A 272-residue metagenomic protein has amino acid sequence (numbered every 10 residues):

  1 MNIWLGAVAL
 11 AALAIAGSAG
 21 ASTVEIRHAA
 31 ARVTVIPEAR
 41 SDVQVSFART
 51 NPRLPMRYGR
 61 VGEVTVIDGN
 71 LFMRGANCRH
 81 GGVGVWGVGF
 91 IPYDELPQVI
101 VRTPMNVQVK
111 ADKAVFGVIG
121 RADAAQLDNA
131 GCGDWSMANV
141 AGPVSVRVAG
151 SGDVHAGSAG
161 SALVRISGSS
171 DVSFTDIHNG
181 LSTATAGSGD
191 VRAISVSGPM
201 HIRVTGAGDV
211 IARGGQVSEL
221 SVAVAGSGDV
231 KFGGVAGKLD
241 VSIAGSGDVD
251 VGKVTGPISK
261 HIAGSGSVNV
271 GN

Functional and structural regions predicted by a protein language model:
G6-A16: Bacterial N-terminal signal peptides
G17-A130, D134-V148, D153-R165, S173-D176 (+5 more regions): Acidic (Asp/Glu) and glycine-rich low-complexity loops/linkers that are typically intrinsically disordered
G157, S169-N272: Short, surface-exposed interaction patches in beta-rich subdomains that mediate adhesion/assembly near membranes
